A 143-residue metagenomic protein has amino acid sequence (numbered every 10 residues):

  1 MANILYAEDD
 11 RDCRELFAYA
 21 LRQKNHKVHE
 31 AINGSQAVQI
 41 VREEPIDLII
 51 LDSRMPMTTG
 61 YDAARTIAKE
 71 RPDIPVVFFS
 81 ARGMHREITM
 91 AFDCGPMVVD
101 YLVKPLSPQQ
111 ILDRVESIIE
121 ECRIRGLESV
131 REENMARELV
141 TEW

Functional and structural regions predicted by a protein language model:
R14, P56-M57, M84: The feature encodes the CheY-like receiver
E15-Q23: Charged docking surfaces used in two-component/phosphorelay signaling
E30-L48: Acidic, metal-coordinating helix/loop segments flanking the phosphotransfer/catalytic sites of two-component signaling
N33, T59-A63: Acidic catalytic/metal-coordinating carboxylates
D62, G83-Y101, Q109, D113: Alpha4 helix (beta4-alpha4-beta5 surface) of REC/receiver domains from two-component response regulators
P105-V115, I119, L127: C-terminal output helix
E121-W143: CheY-like receiver
